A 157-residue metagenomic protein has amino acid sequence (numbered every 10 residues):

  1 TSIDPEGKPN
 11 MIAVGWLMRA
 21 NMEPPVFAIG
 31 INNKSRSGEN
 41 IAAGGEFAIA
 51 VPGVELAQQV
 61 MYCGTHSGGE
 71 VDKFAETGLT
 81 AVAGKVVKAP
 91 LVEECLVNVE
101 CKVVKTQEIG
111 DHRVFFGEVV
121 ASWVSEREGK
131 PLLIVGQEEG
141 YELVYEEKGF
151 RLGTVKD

Functional and structural regions predicted by a protein language model:
T1-D157: Basic, polyanion-binding surface patches
